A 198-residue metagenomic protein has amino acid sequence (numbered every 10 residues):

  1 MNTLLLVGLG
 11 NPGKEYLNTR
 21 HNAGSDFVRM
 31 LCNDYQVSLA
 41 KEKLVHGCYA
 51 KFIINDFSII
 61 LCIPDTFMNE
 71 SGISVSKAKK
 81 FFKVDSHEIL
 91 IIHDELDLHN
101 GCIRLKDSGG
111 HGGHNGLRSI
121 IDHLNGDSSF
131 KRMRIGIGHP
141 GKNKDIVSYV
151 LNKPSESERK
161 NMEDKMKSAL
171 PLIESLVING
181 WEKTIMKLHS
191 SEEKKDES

Functional and structural regions predicted by a protein language model:
N2-D107, R118-M133, P140-D145, N152 (+1 more regions): Nucleotide and nucleotide-moiety/phosphate-recognizing core
H111: Conserved TIR/SEFIR loop-to-helix hotspot centered on a Trp-containing motif with a nearby acidic residue
H114: Glycine-rich phosphate-binding loop at the start of an alpha helix
